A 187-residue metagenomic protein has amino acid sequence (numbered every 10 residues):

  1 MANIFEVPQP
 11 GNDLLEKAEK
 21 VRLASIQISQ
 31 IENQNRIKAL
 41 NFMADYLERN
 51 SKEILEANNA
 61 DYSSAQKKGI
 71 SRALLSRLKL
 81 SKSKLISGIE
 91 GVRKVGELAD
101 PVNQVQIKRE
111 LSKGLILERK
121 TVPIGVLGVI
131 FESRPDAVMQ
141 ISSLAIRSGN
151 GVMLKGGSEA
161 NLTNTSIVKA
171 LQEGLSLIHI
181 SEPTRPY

Functional and structural regions predicted by a protein language model:
M1-L115: N-terminal Rossmann-like NAD(P)+-binding subdomain of aldehyde/semialdehyde dehydrogenases
I31, L177-I178: Alpha-helix C-cap/termination motif
N35-K38, S87, I124, A137 (+1 more regions): A broad, structure-centric signal for solvent-exposed, well-ordered loop/edge residues that line or flank functional
E97, P101-E173: Conserved small-residue-rich beta-alpha loop and adjacent elements that most often cradle the phosphate/pyrophosphate
I178-Y187: Single conserved hydrophobic/aromatic residue that forms the stacking wall/gate of nucleotide- or nucleobase-binding
